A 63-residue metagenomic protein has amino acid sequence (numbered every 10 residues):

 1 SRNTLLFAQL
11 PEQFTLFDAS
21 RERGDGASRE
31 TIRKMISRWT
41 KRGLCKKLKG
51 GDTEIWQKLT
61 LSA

Functional and structural regions predicted by a protein language model:
S1-L10: Conserved alpha/beta core segments of nucleic-acid transaction machinery
L10-R23: Short acidic, hydrophobic short linear motifs in intrinsically disordered regions
G26-R38: Short amphipathic alpha-helical interaction segments
T40-G50: A short, conserved structural fragment
G50-A63: Short, cationic-aromatic polyanion-contact patches
